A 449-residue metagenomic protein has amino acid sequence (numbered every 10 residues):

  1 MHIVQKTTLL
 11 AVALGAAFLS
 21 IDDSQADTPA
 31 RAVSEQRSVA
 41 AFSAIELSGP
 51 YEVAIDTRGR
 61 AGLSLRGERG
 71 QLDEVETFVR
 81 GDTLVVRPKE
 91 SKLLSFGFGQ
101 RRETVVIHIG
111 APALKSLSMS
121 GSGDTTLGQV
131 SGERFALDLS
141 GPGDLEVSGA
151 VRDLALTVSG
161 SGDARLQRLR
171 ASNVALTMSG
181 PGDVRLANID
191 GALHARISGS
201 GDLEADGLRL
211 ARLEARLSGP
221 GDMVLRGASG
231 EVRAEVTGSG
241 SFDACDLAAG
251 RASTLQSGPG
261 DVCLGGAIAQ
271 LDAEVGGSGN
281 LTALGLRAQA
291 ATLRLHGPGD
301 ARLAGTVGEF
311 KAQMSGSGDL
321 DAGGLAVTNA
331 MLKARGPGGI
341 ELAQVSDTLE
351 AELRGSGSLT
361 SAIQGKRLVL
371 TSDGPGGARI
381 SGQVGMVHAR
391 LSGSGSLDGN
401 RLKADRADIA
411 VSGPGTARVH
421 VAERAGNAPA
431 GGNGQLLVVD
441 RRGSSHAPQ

Functional and structural regions predicted by a protein language model:
H2-L14, F18-S140, D144-S159, D163-S198 (+12 more regions): Acidic (Asp/Glu) and glycine-rich low-complexity loops/linkers that are typically intrinsically disordered
